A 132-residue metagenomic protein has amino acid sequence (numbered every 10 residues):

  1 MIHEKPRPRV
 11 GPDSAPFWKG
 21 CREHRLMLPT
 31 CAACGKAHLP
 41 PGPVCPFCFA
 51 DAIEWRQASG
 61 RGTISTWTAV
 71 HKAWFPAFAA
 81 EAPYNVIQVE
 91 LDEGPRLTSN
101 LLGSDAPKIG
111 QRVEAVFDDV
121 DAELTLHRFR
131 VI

Functional and structural regions predicted by a protein language model:
M1-L26, L124, I132: A broadly conserved sequence feature marking short terminus-proximal activation segments in nucleic acid-centric
H24-M27, P41, A58-G60: Short metal-coordination and nucleic-acid-contact micro-motifs, chiefly zinc-binding Cys/His arrays
T30-A33, V44-A50: Short, cysteine/histidine-rich loop/knuckle motifs that typically chelate Zn2+
L39, A50-E54: Short functional micro-motifs and their immediate structural scaffolds
E54-T63, A106-Q111: Short coil-to-beta-strand transition motifs
W67-A73, D118-A122: Short, conserved beta-turn/loop elements at beta-strand boundaries and strand-helix junctions
A80-L97: Short, basic/aromatic beta-hairpin or loop at an interaction surface
D92-I132: Well-ordered alpha/beta subsegment
